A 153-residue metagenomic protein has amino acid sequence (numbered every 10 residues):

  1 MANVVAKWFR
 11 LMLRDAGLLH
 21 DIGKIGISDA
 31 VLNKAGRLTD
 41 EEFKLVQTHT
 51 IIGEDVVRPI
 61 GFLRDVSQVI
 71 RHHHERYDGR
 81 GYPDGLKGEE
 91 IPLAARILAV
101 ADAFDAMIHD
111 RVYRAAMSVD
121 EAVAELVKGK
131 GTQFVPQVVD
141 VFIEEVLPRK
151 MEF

Functional and structural regions predicted by a protein language model:
M1-F153: Metal-dependent catalytic cores of enzymes that make or break cyclic nucleotides and related phosphoester linkages
